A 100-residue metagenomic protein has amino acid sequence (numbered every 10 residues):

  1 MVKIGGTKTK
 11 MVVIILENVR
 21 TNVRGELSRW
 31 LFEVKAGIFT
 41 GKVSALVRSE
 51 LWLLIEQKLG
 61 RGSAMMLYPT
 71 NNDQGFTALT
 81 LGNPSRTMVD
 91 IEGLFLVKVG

Functional and structural regions predicted by a protein language model:
V2-G100: Basic nucleic-acid-binding interfaces
